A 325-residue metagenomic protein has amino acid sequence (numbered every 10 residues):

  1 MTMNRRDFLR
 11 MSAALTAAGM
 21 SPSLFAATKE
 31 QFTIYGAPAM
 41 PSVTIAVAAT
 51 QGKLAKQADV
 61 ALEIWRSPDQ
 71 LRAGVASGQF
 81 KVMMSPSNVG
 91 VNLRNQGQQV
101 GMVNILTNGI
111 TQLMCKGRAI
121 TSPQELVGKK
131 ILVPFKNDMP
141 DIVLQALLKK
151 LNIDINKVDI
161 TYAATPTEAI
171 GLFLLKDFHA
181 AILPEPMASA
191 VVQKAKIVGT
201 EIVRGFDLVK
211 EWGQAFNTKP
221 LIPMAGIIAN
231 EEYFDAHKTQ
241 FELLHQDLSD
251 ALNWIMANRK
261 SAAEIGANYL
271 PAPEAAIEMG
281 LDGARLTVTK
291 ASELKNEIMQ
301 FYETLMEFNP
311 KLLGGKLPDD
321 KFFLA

Functional and structural regions predicted by a protein language model:
M1-M3: Secretory targeting signals
D7-A26: N-terminal export signals
A27-D154, I160-T161, H179, E185 (+1 more regions): Short, glycine-/small- and polar/acidic-enriched structural segments that line small-molecule recognition paths
A48, G74, K129, L147-L151 (+7 more regions): Structured segments of extracytoplasmic/periplasmic soluble domains in secreted or envelope-associated proteins
K53-Q57, E211-N217, T287-K295: Short, solvent-exposed loop/beta-turn-alpha elements that line the ligand-binding surface or hinge of extracytoplasmic
S87-V89, E168-G171, L175-I265: Pocket-lining segment of extracytoplasmic ligand-binding domains
F234-F308: Secondary-structure end/capping motifs
M299-A325: Conserved C-terminal helix/tail region of periplasmic/extracytoplasmic solute-binding proteins
